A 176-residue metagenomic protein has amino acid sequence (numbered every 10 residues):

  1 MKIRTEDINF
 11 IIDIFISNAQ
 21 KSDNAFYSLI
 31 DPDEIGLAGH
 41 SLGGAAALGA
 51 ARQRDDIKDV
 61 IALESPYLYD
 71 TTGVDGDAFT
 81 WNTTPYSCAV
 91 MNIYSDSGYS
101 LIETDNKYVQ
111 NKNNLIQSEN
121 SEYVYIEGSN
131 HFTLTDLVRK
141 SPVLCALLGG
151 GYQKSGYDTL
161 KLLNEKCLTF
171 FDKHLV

Functional and structural regions predicted by a protein language model:
M1-P32: Alpha/beta-hydrolase active-site loop
I8, I35, Y123, F171: Divalent metal-coordination and catalytic microenvironments
A38-G43, A47: Gly/Ala-rich beta-loop-alpha elbow adjacent to hydrolase catalytic centers
G49-K58: Conserved hydrolase catalytic core segment
D55, G128-F132, L137-V176: Alpha/beta-hydrolase-fold serine-hydrolase catalytic core, especially in secreted/extracellular enzymes
K58-H131: The feature captures the conserved acid-bearing segment of alpha/beta-hydrolase catalytic domains
